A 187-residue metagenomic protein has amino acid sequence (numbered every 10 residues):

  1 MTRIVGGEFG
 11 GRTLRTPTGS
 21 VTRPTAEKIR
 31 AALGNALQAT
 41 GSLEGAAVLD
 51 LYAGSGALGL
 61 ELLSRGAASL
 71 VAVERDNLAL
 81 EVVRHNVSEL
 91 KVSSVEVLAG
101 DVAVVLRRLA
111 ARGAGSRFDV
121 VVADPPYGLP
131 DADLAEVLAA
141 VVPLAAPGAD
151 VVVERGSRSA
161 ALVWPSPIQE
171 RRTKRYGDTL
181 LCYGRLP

Functional and structural regions predicted by a protein language model:
M1-P187: Class I S-adenosyl-L-methionine-dependent methyltransferase catalytic core
